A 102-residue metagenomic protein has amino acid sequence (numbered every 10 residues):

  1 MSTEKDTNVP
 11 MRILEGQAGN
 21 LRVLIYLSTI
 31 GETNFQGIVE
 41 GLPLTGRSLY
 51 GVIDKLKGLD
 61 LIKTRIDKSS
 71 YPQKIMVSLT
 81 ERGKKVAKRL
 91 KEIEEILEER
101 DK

Functional and structural regions predicted by a protein language model:
S2-D6, G16, S48, I66: Clustered cysteine/histidine zinc-coordinating segments, centered on FYVE zinc fingers that bind PI3P and target
S2-N8, E81-K102: Amphipathic alpha-helical dimerization/coiled-coil segments that flank or bridge DNA-binding/regulatory modules
P10-S48, M76: N-terminal helix-turn-helix DNA-binding core of bacterial DNA-binding proteins
L44-G58: Short amphipathic alpha-helical interaction segments
L59-P72, S78: Beta-hairpin "wing" of winged helix-turn-helix
